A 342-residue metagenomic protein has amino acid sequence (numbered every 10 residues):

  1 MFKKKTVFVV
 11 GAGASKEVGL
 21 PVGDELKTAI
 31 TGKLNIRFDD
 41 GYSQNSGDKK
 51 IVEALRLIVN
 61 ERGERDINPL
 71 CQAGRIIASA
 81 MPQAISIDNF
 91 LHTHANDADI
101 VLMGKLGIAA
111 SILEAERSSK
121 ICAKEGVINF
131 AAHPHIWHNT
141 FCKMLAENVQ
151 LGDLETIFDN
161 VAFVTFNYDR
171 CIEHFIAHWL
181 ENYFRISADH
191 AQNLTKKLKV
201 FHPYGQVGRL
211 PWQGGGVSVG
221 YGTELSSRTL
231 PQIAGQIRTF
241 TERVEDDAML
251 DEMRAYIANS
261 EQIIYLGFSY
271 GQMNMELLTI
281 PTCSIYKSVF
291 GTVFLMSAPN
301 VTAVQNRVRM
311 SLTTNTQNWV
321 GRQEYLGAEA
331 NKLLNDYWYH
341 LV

Functional and structural regions predicted by a protein language model:
M1-V18, G23-A29, K33, G41-K49 (+3 more regions): SIR2/sirtuin-family catalytic core signature
F2, N45-L198, L250, R254 (+5 more regions): Active-site periphery "cap/insert" segments of enzyme catalytic domains
V9-A12, N35, F141, L154: Terminal, non-catalytic protein-protein interaction segments that mediate quaternary/complex assembly
G13-A14, L145, T165-R170, Y204-V207 (+2 more regions): Short, flexible loop/turn elements at secondary-structure junctions
K16-G19, C171-H174, G208-W212, Q272-M275: Short catalytic/ligand-binding loop motif for oxyanion handling, primarily in non-cytosolic enzymes, centered on
H190-N193, V207-L210, H340-V342: Acidic, low-complexity terminal tails and accessory targeting/binding regions of phosphate-metabolizing enzymes
K197-W212: Short, conserved secondary-structure transition motifs
F201, G214-D251: Flexible internal linker/loop segments at domain or repeat junctions
